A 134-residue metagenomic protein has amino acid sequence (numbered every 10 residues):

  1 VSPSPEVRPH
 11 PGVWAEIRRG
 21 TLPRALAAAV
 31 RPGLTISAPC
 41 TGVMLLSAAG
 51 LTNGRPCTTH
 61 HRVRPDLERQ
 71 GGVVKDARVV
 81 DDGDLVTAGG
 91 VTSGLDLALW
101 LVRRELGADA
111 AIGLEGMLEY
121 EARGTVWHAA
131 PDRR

Functional and structural regions predicted by a protein language model:
V1-R134: Active-site-adjacent pocket-lining segments in enzyme domains
